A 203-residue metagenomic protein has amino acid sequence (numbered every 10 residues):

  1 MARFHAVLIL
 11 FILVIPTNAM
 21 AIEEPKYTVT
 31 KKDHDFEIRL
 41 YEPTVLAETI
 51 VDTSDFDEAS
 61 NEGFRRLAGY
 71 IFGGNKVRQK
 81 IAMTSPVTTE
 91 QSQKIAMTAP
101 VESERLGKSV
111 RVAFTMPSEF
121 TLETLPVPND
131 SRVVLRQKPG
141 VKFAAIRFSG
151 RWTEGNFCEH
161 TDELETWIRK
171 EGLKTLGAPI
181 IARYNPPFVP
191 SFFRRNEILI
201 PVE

Functional and structural regions predicted by a protein language model:
A2-E203: A solvent-exposed interaction/effector surface
